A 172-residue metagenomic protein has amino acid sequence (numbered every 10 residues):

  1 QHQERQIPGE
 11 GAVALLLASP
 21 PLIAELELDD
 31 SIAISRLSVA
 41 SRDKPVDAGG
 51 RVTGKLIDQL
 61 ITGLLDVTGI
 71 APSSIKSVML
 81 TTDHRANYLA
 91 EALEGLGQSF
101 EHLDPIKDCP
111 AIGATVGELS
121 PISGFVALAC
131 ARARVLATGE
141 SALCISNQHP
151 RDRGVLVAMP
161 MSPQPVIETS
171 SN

Functional and structural regions predicted by a protein language model:
Q1-R5, A24-L26, L93-V126, A137-T138: Conserved catalytic cysteine-centered active-site region of acyl-thioester-dependent Claisen-condensing enzymes
H2-P72, P150, M159-N172: Condensing-enzyme catalytic core mediating Claisen C-C bond formation in acyl metabolism
A40, D83-H84, A114-V116, S146-R151: Acidic, glycine-rich active-site loops and adjacent beta-strand->loop/helix elements that engage anionic groups
P45-D47, Y88-L93, V155-L156: Short, well-ordered secondary-structure micro-motifs
L64-L103: Conserved beta-ketoacyl condensing-enzyme motif
D83, E94-G97, H102, H149-G154 (+1 more regions): Alpha-helical oligomerization segments
A127-R132: Buried hydrophobic packing segments
E140-I145: Cysteine-clustered segments with highest specificity for TGF-beta superfamily mature ligands
